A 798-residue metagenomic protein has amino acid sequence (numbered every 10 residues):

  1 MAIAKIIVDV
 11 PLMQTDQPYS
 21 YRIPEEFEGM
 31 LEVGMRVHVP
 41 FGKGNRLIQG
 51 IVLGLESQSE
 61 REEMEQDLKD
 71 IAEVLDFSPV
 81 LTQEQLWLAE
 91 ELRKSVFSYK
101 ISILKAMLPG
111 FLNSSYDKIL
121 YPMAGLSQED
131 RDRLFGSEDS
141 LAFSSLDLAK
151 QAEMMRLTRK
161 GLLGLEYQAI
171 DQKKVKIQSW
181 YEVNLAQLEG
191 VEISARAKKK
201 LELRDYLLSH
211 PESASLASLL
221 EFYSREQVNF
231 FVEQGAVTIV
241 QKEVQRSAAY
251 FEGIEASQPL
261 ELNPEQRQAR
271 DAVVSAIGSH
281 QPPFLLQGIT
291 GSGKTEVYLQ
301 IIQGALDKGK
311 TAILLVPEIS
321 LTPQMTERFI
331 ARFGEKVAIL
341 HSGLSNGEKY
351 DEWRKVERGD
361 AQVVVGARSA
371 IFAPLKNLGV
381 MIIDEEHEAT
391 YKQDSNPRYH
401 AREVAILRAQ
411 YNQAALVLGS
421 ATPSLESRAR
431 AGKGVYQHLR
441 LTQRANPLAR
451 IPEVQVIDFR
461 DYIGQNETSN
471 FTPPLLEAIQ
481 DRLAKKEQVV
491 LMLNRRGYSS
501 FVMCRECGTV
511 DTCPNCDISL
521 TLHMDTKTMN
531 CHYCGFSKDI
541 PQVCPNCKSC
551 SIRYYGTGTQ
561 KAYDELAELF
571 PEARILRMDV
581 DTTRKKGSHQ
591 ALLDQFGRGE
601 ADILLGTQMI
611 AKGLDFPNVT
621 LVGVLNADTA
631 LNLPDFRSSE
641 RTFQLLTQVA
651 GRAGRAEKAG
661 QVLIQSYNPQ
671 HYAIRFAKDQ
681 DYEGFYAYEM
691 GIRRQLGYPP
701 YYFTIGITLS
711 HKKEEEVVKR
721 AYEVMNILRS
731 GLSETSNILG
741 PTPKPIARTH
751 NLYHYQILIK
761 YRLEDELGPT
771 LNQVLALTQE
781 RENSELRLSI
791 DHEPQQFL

Functional and structural regions predicted by a protein language model:
M1-I3, D16, N45, K486 (+4 more regions): A general secondary-structure signal for short beta-strands and their flanking turns/coil in non-transmembrane regions
M1-V364, I371-V404, R408-S420, G434-N446 (+3 more regions): Accessory, non-ATPase domains that flank or precede helicase/AAA+ motor cores in DNA-metabolism machines
D9, R131-L134, R694-P699, K744-H750: Short, flexible, solvent-exposed loop/turn segments with mixed acidic/basic and small polar residues
E166, V240, G366, M492 (+4 more regions): Solvent-exposed beta-strand sheet faces enriched in polar/charged residues
S257-N263, R267, H280-V718, Q756-I757 (+1 more regions): Inter-lobe coupling/hinge segments of SF2-like helicase ATPases
S710, E714-R720, L732, P741-E766: Arginine-glycine-biased low-complexity disordered regions
N726, S730-H750, L775, L788 (+1 more regions): A carboxyl-terminal module marker
